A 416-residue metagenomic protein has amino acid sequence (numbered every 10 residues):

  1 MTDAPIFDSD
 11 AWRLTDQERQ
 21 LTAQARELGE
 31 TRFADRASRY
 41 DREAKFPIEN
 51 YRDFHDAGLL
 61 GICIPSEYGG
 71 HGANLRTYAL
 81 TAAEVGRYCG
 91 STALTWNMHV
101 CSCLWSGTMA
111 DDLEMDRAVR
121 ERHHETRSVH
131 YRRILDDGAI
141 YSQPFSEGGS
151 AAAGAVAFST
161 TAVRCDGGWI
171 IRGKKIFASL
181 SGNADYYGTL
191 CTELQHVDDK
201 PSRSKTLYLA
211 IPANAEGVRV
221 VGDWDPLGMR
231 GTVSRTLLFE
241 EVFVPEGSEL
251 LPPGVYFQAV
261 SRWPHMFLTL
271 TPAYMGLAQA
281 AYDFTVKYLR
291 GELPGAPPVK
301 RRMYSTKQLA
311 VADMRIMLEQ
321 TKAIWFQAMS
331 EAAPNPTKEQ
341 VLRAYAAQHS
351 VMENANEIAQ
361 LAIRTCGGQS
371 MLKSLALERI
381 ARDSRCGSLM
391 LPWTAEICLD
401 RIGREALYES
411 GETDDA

Functional and structural regions predicted by a protein language model:
M1-A23, E27, D414-A416: Basic/polar N-terminal segments that are highly enriched at the extreme N-terminus, encompassing both cleavable
A37-D41, E319-S350, I363-M371: C-terminal helix-coil-helix/basic helical segment that borders enzyme active sites and/or dimer interfaces and provides
I48, R52-D56, I62-K175, S179: Glycine-rich flavin
K174-V218: A short core secondary-structure module
I176-S181, W263-L270, G387-M390: Glycine-rich phosphate/pyrophosphate-binding beta-alpha loops
W224-L318: Glycine-rich beta->alpha junctions and the first turn(s) of the following alpha-helix
A355-N356, A416: Non-transmembrane, aqueous-exposed alpha-helical and coiled segments at domain scale
G368-A416: Glycine-rich phosphate/cofactor-binding loops in nucleotide/flavin-utilizing enzymes
